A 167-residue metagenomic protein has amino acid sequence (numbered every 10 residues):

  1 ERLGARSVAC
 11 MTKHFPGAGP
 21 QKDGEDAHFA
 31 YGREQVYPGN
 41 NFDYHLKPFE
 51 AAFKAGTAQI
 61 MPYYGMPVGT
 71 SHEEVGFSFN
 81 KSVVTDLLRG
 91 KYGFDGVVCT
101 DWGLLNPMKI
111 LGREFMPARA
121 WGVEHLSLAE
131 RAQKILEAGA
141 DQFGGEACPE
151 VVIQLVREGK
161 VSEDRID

Functional and structural regions predicted by a protein language model:
E1-D167: Glycoside hydrolase catalytic-domain context in secreted enzymes
